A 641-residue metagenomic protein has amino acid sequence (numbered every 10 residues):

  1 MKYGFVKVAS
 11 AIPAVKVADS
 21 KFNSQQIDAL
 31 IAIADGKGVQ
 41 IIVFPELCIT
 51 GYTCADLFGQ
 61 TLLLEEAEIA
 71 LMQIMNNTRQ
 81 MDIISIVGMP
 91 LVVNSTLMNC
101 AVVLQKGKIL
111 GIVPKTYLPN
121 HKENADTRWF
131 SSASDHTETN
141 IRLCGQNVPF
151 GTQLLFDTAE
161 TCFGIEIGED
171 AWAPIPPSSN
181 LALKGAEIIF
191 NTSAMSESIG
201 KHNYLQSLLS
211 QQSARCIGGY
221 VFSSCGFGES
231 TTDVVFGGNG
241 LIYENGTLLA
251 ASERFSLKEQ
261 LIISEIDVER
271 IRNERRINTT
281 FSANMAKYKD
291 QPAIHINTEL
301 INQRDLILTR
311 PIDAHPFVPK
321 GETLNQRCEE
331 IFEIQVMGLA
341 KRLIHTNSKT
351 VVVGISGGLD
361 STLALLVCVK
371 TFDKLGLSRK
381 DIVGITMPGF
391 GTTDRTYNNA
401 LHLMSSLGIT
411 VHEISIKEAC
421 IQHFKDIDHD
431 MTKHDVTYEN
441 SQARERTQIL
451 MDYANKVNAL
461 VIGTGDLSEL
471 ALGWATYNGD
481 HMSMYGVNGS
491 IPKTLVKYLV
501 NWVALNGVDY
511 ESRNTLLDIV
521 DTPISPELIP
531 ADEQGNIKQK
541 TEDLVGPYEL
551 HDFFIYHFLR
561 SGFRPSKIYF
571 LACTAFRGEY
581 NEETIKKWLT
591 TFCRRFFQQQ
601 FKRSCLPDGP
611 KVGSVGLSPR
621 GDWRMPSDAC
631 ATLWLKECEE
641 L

Functional and structural regions predicted by a protein language model:
M1-V352, K370-R379, V411: Enzyme catalytic cores with a strong preference for nitrogen-chemistry domains
V6-K7, N23, A159, C216-G218 (+4 more regions): ATP/NTP-dependent adenylation/nucleotidyl-transfer catalytic domains that generate, transfer, or process NMP-activated
